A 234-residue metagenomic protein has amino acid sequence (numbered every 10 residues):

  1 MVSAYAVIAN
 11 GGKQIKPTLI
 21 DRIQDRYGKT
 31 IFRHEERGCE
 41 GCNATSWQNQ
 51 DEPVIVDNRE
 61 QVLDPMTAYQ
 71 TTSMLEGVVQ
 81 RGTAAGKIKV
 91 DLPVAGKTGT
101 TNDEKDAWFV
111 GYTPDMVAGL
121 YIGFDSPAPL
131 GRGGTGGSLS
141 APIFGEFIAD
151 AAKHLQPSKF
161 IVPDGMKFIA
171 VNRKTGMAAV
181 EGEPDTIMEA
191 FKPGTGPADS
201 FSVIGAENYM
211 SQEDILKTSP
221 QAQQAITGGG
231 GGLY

Functional and structural regions predicted by a protein language model:
M1, D64-A68, A141, G145: Amphipathic alpha-helical transducer elements in NTP-driven molecular machines
M1-I8, L19, D106: Extended, hydrophobic alpha-helical segments in both membrane/secreted and soluble proteins
S3-I8, T71, L120, F144: Active-site SXXK
A6-K13, D25-G28, E76-Q80, A149-K153: Sec-exported extracytoplasmic/periplasmic mature domains
G12-I23, V90: Short, well-structured active-site flanking segments
Q24-R59, P93-Y234: Soluble, non-transmembrane domains of envelope/secretory-pathway proteins that act on or interact with carbohydrate
D57-P65, Y69-G77: His/Glu-based metal-binding/catalytic segments typifying zinc-dependent metallopeptidases
Q70-G99: Active-site Gly/Thr loop motif
